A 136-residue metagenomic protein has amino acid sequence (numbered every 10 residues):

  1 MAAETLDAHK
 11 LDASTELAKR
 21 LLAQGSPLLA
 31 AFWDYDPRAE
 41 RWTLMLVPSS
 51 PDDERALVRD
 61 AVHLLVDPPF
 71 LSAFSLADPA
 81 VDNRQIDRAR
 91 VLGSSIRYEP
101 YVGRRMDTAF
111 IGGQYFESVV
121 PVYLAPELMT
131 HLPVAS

Functional and structural regions predicted by a protein language model:
M1-A13: N-terminal presequence-like segments and adjacent domain-start helices
L11-S26: Short amphipathic alpha-helix segments
G25-W42: Short edge beta-strands and adjacent turn/loop segments
D34-P37, S49-S50, P126: Short, flexible beta-strand-to-coil junctions
R41-D53: Catalytic metal-binding acidic patch
P51, L64-A73: Amphipathic alpha-helical interaction segments
R55-L65: Short amphipathic alpha-helices in soluble, non-transmembrane regions that often serve as interface/regulatory elements
F70-S136: Catalytic "initiation/cleavage/transfer" segments centered on a nucleophilic residue and adjacent nucleic-acid-engaging
